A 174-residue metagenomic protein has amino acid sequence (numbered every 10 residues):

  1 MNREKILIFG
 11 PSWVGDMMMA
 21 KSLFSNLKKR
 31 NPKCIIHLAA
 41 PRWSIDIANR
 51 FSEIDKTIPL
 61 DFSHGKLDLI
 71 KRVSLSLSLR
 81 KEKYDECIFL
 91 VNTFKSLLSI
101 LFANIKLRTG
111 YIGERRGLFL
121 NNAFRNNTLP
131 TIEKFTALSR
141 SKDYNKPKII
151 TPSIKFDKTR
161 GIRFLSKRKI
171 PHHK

Functional and structural regions predicted by a protein language model:
M1-K174: Catalytic machinery of carbohydrate-active enzymes, primarily nucleotide-sugar-dependent glycosyltransferases
